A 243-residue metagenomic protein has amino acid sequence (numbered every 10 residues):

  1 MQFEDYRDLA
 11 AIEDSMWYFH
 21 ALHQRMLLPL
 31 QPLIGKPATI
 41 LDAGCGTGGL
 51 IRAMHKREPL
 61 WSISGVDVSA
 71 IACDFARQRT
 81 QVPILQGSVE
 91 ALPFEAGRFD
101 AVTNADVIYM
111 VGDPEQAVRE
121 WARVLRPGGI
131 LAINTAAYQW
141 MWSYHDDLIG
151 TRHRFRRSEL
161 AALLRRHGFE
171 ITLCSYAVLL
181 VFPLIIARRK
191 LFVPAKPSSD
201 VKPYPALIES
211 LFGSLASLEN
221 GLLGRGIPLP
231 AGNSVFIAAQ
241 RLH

Functional and structural regions predicted by a protein language model:
M1-E95, A101-A105, G232-V235, L242: Conserved N-terminal segment of class I S-adenosyl-L-methionine
L9-A10, A132-H153, R157-A162: Short, glycine-/aromatic-enriched active-site segment of Class I SAM-dependent methyltransferases
G49, I71, V111-Q116, S143: Short N-terminal helix/helix-N-cap motif within the alpha/beta-hydrolase-1
A72, Q139-W140, L180: Feature marks short, surface-exposed loop/turn motifs that line or immediately flank catalytic pockets and channel
A105-I108, N134: Residues lining the SAM
E115-I130: A short glycine-rich, Lys/Arg-flanked "PGG" loop and its adjoining helix->strand segment in the class I
F169-L179: Conserved S-adenosyl-L-methionine
V181-H243: A C-terminal cap/extension of S-adenosyl-L-methionine-dependent methyltransferases that defines the acceptor-substrate
